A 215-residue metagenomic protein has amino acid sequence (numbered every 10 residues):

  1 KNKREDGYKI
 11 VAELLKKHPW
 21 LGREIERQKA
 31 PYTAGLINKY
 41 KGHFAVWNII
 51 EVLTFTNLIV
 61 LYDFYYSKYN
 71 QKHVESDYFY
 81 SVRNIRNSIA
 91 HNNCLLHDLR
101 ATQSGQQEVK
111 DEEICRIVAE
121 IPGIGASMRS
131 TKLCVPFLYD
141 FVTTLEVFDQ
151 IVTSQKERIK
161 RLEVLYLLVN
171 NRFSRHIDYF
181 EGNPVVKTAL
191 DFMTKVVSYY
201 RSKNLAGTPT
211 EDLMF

Functional and structural regions predicted by a protein language model:
K1-D77, H97, Q150-R158: Short, contiguous, well-structured surface segments enriched in hydrophobic/aromatic residues
Y40, I85-R86: Homeobox/homeodomain signature
I49, I59-N84, C94-F215: Polyanionic, low-complexity intrinsically disordered segments
